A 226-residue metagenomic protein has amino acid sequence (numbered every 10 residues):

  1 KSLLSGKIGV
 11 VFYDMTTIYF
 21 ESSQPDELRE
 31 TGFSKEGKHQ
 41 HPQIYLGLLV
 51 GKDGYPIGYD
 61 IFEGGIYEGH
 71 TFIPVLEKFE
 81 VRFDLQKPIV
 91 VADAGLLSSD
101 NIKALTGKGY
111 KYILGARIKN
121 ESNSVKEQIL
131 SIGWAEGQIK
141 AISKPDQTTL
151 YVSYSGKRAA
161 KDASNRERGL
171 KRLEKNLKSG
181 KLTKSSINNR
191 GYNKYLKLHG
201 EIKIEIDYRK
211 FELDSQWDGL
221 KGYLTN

Functional and structural regions predicted by a protein language model:
K1-N226: Anion-binding and metal-coordination hotspots
